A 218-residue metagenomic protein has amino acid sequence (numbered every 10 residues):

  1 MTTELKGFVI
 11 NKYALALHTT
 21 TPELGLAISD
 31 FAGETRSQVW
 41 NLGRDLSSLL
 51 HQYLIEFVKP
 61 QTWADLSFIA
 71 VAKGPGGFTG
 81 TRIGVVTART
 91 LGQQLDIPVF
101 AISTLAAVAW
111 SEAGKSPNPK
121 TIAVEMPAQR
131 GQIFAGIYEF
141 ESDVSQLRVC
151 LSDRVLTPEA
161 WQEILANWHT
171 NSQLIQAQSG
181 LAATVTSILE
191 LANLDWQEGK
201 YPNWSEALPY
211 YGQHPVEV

Functional and structural regions predicted by a protein language model:
T2-E34, G43-D45, F100-V218: Oxyanion-binding and handling regions
N41-L49, F78, R82, V86 (+1 more regions): Residues at secondary-structure transition points
L46-P60, L105: Short, well-ordered amphipathic alpha-helical segments that serve as non-catalytic structural scaffolds within diverse
L49-Q52, V86, T90, A107-W110 (+1 more regions): Short amphipathic alpha-helical face segments that pack within enzyme cores and frequently flank/anchor catalytic
L54-F68, W168-H169: Phosphate/pyrophosphate-binding loops at sites that engage ATP/ADP/AMP, CoA/4′-phosphopantetheine, polyphosphate
E56, R89, Q93, G114 (+1 more regions): Short, well-ordered alpha-helices that flank and scaffold nucleotide-derived cofactor binding pockets
F68-T104: DPxDG-like acidic metal-binding loop motif
